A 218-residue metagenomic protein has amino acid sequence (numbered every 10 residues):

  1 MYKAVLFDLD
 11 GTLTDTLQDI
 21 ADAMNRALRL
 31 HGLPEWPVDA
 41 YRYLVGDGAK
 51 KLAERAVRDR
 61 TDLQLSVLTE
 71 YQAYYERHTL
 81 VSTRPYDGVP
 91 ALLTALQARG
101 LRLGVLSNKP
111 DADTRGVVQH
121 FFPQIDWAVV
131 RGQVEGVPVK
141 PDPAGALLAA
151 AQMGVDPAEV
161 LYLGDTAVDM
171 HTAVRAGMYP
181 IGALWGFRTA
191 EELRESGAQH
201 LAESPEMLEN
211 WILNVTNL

Functional and structural regions predicted by a protein language model:
Y2-L9, L13-R99, A112-R115, Q124: N-terminal helical cap/lid subdomain that shapes the substrate entry/recognition surface in HAD-like hydrolases
L80-R84, P110-L163, A167-A176, A190-E192: Substrate-recognition "cap/lid" segment bordering the active-site pocket of phosphatases
A98-L101, M153-E159, V215-T216: Glycine-rich phosphate-binding loop signature in dinucleotide/nucleotide-binding domains
L184: Nucleotide-sugar donor-binding loop of glycosyltransferases
H200-S204: Short acidic-hydrophobic, aromatic-tinged amphipathic segments that line or gate anion-handling sites
E206-L218: Generic C-terminal helix-cap and adjacent flexible tail
